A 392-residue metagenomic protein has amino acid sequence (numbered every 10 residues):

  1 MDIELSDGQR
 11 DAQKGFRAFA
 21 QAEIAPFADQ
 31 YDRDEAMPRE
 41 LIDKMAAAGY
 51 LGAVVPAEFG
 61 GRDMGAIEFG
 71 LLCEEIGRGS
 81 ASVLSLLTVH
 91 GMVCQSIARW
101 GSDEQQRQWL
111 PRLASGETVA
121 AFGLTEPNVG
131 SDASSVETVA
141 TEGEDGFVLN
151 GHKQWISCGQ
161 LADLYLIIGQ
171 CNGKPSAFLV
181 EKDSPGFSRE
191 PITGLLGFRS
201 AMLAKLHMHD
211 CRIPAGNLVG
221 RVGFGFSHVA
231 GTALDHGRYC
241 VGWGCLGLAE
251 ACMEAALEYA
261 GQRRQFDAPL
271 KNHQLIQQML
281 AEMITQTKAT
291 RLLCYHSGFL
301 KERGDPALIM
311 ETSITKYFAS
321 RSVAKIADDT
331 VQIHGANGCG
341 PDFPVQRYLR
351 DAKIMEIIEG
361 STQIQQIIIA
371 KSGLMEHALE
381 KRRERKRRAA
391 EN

Functional and structural regions predicted by a protein language model:
M1-G79, V83-L84, W100-Q105, R112 (+4 more regions): Alpha-helical interface subdomain recognition
D63-L72, D132-V136, E181, H207 (+1 more regions): Structural signature of FAD isoalloxazine-binding scaffolds in flavoprotein oxidoreductases
S85-E104, G130-A133: N-terminal glycine-rich flavin-associated loop
L87, L113, N128-S131, W155-C158 (+3 more regions): Short Gly/Pro-enriched turn/cap motifs at secondary-structure boundaries
G116-L124: A short, Trp-centered hydrophobic/proline-enriched beta-strand micro-motif
S135, D183-P214: Flexible, small-/acidic-enriched active-site or ligand-binding loops
E137, N150-R189: A short core secondary-structure module
D210-V229: Long, acidic (Asp/Glu-rich), low-complexity accessory segments flanking structured domains
